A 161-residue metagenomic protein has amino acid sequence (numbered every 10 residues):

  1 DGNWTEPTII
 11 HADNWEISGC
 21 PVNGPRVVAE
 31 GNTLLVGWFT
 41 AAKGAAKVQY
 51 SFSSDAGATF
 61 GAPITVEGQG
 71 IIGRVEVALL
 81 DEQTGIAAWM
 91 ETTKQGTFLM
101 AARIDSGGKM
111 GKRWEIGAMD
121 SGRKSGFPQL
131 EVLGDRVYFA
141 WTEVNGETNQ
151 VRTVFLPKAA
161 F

Functional and structural regions predicted by a protein language model:
D1-F161: Extracellular, repeat-based ectodomains that mediate carbohydrate processing or recognition
